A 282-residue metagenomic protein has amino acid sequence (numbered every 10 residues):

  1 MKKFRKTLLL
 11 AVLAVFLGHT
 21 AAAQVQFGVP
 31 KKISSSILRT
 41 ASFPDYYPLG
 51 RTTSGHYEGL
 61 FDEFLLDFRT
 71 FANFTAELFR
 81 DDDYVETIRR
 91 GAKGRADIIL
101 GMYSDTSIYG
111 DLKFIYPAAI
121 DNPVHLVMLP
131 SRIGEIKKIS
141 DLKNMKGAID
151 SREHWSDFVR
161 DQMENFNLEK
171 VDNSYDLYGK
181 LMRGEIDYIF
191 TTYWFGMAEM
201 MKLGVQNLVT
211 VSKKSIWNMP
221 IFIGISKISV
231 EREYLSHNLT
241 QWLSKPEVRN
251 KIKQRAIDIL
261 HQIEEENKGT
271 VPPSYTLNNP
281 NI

Functional and structural regions predicted by a protein language model:
V25, H154-V171, N207-L208, W242-I282: Ligand-binding clefts/hinges and TM-proximal coupling segments of bilobed small-molecule sensing domains
F27-L60: Short glycine-rich His-centered loop
F43-D45, I120-H125, M201-Q241, Q262-N281: Periplasmic-binding protein-like
G55-D67, L126-E169, G179, W194: Bilobed "Venus flytrap"/periplasmic-binding protein-like clamshell domains and structurally analogous long
G59-F71, R132-I133, S140, M145 (+2 more regions): Extended ligand-binding regions for polar small-molecule ligands
L66, T70, T75-D141, R152-W155 (+1 more regions): Acidic, polar ligand-binding/catalytic clefts
T70, V85-D97, Y175-W194: Short helices/loops that flank or line small-molecule/ion binding pockets
G101-G110, D187-W217: A ligand-binding cleft/hinge motif common to bilobed small-molecule-binding domains
